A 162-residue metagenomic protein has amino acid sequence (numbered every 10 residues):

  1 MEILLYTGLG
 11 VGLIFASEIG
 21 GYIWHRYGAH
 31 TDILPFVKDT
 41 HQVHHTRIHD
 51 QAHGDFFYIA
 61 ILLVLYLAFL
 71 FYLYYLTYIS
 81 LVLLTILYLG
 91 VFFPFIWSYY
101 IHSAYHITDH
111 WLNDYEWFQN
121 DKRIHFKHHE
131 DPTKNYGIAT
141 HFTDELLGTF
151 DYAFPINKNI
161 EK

Functional and structural regions predicted by a protein language model:
E2-G8, G12-Y58, L73-Y78, L83-L84 (+1 more regions): Cytosolic/stromal cytosol-facing helical appendages immediately following the last transmembrane segment
Y58-V64: Short hydrophobic alpha-helical membrane-embedded segments
L67-Y72: Alpha-helical transmembrane segments of multipass membrane proteins
